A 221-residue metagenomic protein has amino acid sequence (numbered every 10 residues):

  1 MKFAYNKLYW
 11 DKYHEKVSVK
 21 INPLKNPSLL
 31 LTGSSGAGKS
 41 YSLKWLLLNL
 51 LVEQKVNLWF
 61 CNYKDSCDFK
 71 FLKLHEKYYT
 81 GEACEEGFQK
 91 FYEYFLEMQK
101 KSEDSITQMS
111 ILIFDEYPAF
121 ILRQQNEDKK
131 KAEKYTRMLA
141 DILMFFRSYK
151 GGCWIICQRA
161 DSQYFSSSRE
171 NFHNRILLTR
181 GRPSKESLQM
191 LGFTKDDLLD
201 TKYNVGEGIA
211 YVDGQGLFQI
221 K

Functional and structural regions predicted by a protein language model:
M1-S18: N-terminal pre-Walker A segment at the start of P-loop NTPase domains
K39: Conserved lysine of the Walker
S42, L46: Hydrophobic positions on the alpha1 helix immediately C-terminal to the Walker A/P-loop
K55-N57, T107-I111, F146-I155: Loop/turn-to-beta-strand initiation segments
N57-C61, D68-F114: Mechanochemical coupling/switch segment within NTP-driven translocation systems
G87-Q99, K131-I155, G181: Substrate-engagement module of ASCE P-loop NTPases
E103-A132: Conserved P-loop NTPase "ATPase switch" module shared by AAA+ and STAND
C157-K221: Conserved ATP-driven motor cores of ASCE-family P-loop NTPases powering translocation/secretion/packaging/pilus
